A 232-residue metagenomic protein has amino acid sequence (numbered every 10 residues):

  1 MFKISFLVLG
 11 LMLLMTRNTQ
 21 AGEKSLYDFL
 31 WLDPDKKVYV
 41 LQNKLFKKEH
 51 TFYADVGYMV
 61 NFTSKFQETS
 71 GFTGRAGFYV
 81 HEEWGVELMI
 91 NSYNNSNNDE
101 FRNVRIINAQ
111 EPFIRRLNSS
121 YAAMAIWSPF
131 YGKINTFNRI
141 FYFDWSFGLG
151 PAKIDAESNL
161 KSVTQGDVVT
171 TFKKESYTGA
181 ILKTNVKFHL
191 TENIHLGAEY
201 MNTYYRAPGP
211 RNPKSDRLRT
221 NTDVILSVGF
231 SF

Functional and structural regions predicted by a protein language model:
A21-G77: Short glycine/proline- and aromatic-enriched beta-strand/turn motifs that initiate or cap beta-hairpins
E23, Y121-W127, R219-F232: Outer-membrane beta-barrel "beta-signal"
L41-Q42, V60-N61, I107-F113, Q165-F172 (+1 more regions): Extracellular loop and loop/strand-boundary signature of outer-membrane beta-barrel proteins
H50-F52, E68-F72, L117-Y121, F143 (+2 more regions): Residues that define the transmembrane beta-barrel architecture of outer-membrane proteins
F52, E83-L88, G132-K133, F188-L196: Repeated loop/turn-to-beta-strand initiation elements of outer-membrane beta-barrel proteins
V56-V60, F72, F78, L88-S92 (+3 more regions): Transmembrane beta-barrel strands of outer-membrane/channel proteins
E68-G71, D99-V104, N138-R139, S158-D167 (+1 more regions): Outer-membrane beta-barrel translocator domains and adjoining extracellular loop/strand segments of Gram-negative
E87-K161: Gram-negative (and chloroplast) outer-membrane scaffold detector with strong preference for beta-barrel transmembrane
